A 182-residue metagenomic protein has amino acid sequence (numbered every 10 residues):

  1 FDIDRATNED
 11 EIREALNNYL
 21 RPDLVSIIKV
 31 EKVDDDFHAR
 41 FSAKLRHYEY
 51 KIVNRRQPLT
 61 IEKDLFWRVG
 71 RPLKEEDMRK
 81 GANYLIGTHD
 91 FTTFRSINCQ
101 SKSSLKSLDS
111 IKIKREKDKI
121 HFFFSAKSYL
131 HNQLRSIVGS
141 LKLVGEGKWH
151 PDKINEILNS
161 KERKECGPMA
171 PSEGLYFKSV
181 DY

Functional and structural regions predicted by a protein language model:
F1-Y182: Structured-RNA-binding interfaces characteristic of tRNA pseudouridine synthases
